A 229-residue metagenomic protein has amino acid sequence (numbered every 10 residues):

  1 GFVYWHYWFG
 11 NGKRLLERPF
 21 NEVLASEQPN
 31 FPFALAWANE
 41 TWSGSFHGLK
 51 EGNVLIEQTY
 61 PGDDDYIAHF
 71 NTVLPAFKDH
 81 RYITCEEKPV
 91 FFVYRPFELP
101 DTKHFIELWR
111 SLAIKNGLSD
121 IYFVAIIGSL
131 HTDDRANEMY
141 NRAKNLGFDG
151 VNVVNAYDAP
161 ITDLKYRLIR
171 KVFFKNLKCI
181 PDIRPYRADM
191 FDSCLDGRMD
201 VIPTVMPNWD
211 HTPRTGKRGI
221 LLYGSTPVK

Functional and structural regions predicted by a protein language model:
G1-K229: Glycan-processing catalytic domains of CAZymes
